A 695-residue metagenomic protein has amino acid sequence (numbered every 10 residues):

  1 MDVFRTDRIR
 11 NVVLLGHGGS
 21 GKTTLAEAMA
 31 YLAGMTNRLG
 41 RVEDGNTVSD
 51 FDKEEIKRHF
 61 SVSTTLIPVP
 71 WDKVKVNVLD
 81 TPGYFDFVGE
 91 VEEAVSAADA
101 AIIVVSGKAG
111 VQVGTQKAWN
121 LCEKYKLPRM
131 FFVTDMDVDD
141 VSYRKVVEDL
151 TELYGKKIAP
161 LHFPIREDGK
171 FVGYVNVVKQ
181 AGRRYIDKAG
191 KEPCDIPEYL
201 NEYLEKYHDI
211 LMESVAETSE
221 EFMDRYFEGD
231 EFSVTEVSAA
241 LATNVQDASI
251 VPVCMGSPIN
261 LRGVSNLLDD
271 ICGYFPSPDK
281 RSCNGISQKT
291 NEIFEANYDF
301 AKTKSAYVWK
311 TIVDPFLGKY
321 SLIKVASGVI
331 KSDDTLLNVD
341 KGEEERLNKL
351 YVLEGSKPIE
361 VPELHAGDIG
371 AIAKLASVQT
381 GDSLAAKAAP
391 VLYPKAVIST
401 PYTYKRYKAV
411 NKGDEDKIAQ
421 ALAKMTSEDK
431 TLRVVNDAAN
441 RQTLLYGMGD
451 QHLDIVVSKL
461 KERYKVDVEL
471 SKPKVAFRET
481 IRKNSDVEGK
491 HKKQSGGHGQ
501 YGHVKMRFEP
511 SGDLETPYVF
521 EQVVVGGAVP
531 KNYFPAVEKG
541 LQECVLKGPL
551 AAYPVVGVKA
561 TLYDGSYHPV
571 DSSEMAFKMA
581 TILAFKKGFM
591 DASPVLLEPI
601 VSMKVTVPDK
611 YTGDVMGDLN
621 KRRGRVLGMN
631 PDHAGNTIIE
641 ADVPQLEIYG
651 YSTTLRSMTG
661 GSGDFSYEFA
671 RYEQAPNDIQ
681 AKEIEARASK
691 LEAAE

Functional and structural regions predicted by a protein language model:
M1-E695: Structural and coupling elements of P-loop NTPases
